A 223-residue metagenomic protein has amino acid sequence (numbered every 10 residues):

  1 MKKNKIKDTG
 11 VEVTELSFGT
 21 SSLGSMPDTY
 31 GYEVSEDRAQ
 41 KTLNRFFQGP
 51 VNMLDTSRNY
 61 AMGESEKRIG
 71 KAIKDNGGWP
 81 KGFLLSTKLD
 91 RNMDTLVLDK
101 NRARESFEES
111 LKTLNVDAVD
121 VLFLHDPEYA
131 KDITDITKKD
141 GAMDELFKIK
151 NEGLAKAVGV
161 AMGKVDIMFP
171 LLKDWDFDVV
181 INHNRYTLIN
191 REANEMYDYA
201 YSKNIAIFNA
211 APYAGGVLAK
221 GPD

Functional and structural regions predicted by a protein language model:
M1-F83: N-terminal binding-site loop/beta-alpha segment at the start of enzyme catalytic domains that lines or forms
K3-K5, P127-D223: Beta/alpha (TIM)-barrel catalytic core signal, keyed to glycine-rich beta->alpha loops juxtaposed to Asp/Glu that bind
I6, F18, A39, F46 (+9 more regions): Conserved, mostly hydrophobic/aromatic
L23-D37, L89-R104, I133-T134: Active-site mouth loops of central-metabolism enzymes
Y32-F46, L98-N115, G163-L172: Short, acidic/polar
S57-E66, N92-V97, A130-K131, Y186-E192: Acidic-and-aromatic substrate-binding clefts and catalytic sites of carbohydrate-active enzymes
D75-G82, L114-N115, I149-L154, D174-D176: Short helix-capping segments at alpha-helix termini
L111-I133: Active-site groove signature of glycoside hydrolases
